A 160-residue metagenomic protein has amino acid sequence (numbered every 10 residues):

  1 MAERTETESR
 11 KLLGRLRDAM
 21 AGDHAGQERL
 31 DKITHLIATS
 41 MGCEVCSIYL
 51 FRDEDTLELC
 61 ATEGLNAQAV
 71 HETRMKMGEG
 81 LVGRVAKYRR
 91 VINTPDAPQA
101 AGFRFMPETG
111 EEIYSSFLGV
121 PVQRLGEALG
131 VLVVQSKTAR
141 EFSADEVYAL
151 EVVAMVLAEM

Functional and structural regions predicted by a protein language model:
M1-E28, T39, L129, M160: Signal-transmission linkers at sensory-effector interfaces
H35, S47-T73, P98: GAF sensory/regulatory domain recognition with acknowledged cross-activation on helical regulatory dimers
E58, A67-V70, P95-S116, S136: Signal-transducing coupling segments at domain and membrane junctions
L65, V131-R140: Short beta-strand-to-loop transition segments that serve as allosteric relay/switch motifs in sensory/regulatory domains
Q68-I92: Acidic/proline- and glycine-rich, intrinsically disordered low-complexity segments that serve as regulatory linkers
S115-Q123: A short, aliphatic-rich beta-strand micro-motif
V122-L132: Short hydrophobic/glycine-rich mini-motifs in sensory/regulatory modules that couple input to downstream signaling
R124, F142-M160: Amphipathic alpha-helical "output/dimerization" segments
